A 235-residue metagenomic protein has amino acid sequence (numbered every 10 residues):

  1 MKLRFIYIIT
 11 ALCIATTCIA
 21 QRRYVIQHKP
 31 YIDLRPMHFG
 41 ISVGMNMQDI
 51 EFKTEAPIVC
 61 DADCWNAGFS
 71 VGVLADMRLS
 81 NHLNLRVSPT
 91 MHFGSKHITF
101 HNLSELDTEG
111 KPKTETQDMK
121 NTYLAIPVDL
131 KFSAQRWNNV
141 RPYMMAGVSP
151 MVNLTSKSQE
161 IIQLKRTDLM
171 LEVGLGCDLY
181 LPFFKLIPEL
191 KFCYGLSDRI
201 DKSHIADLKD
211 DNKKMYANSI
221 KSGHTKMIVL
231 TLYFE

Functional and structural regions predicted by a protein language model:
Q21-G68, M227, Y233-E235: Short glycine/proline- and aromatic-enriched beta-strand/turn motifs that initiate or cap beta-hairpins
Q27, P57-A62, K111-Q117, S158-Q163 (+1 more regions): Extracellular loop and loop/strand-boundary signature of outer-membrane beta-barrel proteins
R35-M37, W65-F69, K120-I126, V140 (+2 more regions): Residues that define the transmembrane beta-barrel architecture of outer-membrane proteins
I41-M45, F69-M77, P89-M91, L124-F132 (+5 more regions): Residues on the lipid-exposed face of transmembrane beta-strands in outer-membrane beta-barrel proteins
D49, H82-L85, N138, F183-L186: Repeated loop/turn-to-beta-strand initiation elements of outer-membrane beta-barrel proteins
E51-I58, I98-S104, L154-I162, R199-D207: Outer-membrane beta-barrel translocator domains and adjoining extracellular loop/strand segments of Gram-negative
E55-K111: Glycine- and aromatic-enriched membrane insertion/assembly motifs of diderm outer-membrane and organelle channel
P182-E235: Predominantly the C-terminal beta-signal and adjacent terminal strand-loop region of outer-membrane beta-barrel
